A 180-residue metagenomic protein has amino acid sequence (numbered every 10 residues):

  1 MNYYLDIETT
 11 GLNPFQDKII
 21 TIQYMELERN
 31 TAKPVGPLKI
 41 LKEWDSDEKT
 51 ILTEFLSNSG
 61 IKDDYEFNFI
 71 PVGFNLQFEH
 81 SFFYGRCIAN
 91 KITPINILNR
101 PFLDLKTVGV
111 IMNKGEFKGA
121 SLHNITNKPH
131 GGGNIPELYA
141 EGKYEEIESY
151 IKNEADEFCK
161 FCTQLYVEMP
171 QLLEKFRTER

Functional and structural regions predicted by a protein language model:
M1-K62: Conserved RNase H-like, two-metal-ion catalytic cores of nucleic-acid enzymes
K18-L27, K33-G36, E66-R180: Metal-dependent phosphoesterase core characteristic of DEDDh/y 3'-5' exonuclease domains
